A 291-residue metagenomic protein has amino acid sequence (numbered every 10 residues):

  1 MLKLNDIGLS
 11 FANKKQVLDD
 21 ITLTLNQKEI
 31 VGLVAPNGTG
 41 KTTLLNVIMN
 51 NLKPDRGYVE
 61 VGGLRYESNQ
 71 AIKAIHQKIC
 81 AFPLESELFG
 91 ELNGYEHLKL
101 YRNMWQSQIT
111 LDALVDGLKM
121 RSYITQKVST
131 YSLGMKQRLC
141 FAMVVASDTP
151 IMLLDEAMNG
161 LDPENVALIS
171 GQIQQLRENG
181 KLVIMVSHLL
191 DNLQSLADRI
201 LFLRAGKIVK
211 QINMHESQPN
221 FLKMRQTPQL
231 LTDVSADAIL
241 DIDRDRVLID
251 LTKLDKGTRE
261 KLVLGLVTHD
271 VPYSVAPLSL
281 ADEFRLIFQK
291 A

Functional and structural regions predicted by a protein language model:
L2, V17-L18: Conserved structural motif at the start of ABC-family nucleotide-binding domains
V34-P36: The feature captures the beta-strand-to-loop junction immediately N-terminal to the Walker
M49: Helix-to-loop junction immediately C-terminal to a conserved catalytic motif
G57-S68, A74-I75: Conserved ABC transporter NBD signature motif
K99, N103, Q108-I124: Conserved ABC ATPase "signature" region
L254-A291: C-terminal coupling/interaction segments
